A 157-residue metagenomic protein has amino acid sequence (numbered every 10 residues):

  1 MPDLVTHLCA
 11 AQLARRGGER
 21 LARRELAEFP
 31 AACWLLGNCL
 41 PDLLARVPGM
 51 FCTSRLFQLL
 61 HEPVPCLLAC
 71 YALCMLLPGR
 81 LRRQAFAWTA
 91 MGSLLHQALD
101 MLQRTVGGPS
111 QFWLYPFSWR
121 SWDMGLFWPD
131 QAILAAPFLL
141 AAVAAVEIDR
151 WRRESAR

Functional and structural regions predicted by a protein language model:
M1-R157: N-terminal membrane-targeting hydrophobic helices
